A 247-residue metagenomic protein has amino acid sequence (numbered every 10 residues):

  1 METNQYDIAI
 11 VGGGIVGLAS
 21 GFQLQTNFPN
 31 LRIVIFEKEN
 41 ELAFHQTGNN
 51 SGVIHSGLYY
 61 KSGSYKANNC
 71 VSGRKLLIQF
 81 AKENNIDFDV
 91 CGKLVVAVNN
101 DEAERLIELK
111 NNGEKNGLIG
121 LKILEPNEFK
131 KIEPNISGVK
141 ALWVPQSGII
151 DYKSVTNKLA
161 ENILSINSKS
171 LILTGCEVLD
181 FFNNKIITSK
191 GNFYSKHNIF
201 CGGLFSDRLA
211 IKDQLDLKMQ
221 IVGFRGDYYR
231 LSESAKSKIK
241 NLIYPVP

Functional and structural regions predicted by a protein language model:
Y6-V34: N-terminal Rossmann-like FAD-binding beta1-loop-alpha1 element of flavoenzymes
V11, S56, F200-C201: Redox-cofactor binding/interface segments in oxidoreductases and associated redox assembly factors
V16, E41, F205: Conserved Rossmann-like nucleotide-cofactor binding loop
A19, T188-P247: Flavin-dependent oxidoreductases
F22, T26, N157, E161 (+2 more regions): Short, well-ordered alpha-helices that flank and scaffold nucleotide-derived cofactor binding pockets
Q25-N49: Glycine-rich FAD pyrophosphate-binding loop
G52-E128, I132, G138: Dinucleotide-binding Rossmann-like beta1-alpha1 core, especially the glycine-rich loop that anchors the ADP
L142-H197, C201, F205: Helical element adjacent to the flavin cofactor pocket in flavoenzyme catalytic cores
